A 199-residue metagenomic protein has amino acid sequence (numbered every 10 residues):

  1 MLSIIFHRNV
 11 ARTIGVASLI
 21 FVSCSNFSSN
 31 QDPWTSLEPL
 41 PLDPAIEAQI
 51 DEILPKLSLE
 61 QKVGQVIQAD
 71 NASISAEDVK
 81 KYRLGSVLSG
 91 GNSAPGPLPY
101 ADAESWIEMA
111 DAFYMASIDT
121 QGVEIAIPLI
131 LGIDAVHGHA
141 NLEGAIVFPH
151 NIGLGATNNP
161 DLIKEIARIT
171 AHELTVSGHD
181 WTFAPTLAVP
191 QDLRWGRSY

Functional and structural regions predicted by a protein language model:
L2-I14: Bacterial N-terminal signal peptides that target proteins for export
S29-Y199: N-terminal beta-rich core of secreted/periplasmic extracellular enzymes
